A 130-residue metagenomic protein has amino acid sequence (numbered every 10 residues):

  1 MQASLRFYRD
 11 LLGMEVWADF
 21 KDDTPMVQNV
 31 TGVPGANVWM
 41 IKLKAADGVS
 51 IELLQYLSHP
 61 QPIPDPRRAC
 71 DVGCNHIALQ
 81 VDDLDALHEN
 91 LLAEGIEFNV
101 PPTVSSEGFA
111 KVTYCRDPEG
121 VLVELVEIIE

Functional and structural regions predicted by a protein language model:
M1-G48, A86, A93: Core segments of cupin and vicinal oxygen chelate
M1-Q2, A45-V49, Q55-L122: Vicinal oxygen chelate
D19, L53-L54: Short, conserved beta-strand edge motifs with alternating hydrophobic and charged residues
K21, V81, E127: Residues that line or immediately flank small-molecule/substrate-binding pockets and catalytic motifs
T24, S58, S106, I129-E130: A short acidic/small-residue loop/turn micro-motif
L54, V126-I129: Anionic group-transfer/hydrolysis microenvironments
